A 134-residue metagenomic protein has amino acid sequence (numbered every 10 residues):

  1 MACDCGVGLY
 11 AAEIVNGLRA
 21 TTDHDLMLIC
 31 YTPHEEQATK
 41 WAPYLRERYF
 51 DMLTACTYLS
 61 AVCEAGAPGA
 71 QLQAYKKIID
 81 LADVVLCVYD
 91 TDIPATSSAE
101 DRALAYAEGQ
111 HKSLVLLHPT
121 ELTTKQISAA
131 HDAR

Functional and structural regions predicted by a protein language model:
M1-A133: Acidic/glycine-enriched connector segments
